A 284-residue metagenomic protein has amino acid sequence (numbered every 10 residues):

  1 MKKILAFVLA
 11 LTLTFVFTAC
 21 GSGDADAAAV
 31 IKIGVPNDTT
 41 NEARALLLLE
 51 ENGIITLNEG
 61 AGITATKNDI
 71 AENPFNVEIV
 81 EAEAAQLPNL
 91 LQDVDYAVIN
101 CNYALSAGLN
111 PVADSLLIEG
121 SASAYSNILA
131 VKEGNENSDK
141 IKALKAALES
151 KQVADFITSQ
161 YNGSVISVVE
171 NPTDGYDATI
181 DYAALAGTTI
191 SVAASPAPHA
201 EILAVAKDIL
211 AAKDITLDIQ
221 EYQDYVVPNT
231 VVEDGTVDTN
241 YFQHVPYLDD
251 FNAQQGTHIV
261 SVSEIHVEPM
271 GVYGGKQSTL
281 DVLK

Functional and structural regions predicted by a protein language model:
F15-A19: C-terminal motif of bacterial Sec signal peptides marking the signal peptidase cleavage site
G21-D24: Bacterial signal peptide processing site
A29-G34, L185-A197, I215-E221: Short, well-ordered beta-strand elements
A45-L46, E50, L148-V169: Periplasmic-binding protein-like
A61-N89, I219-T230: Short helix-initiation/N-cap motifs at beta->coil->alpha
E83-A84, Q92-D95, I99-L105, P196-A197 (+3 more regions): Beta->alpha turn/N-cap motifs
D93, S106-I118, D250-V262: Ligand-binding "clamshell"
Y125-A143, P269-V282: A bilobed periplasmic-binding-protein/Venus flytrap-type ligand-binding module shared by bacterial periplasmic
